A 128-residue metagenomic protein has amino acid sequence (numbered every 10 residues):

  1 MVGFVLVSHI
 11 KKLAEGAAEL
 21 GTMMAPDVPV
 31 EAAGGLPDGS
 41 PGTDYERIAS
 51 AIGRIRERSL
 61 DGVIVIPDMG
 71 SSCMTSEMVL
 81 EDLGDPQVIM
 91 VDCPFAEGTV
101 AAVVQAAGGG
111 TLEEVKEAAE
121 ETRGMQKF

Functional and structural regions predicted by a protein language model:
M1-F128: N-terminal loops that bind phosphate or other acidic moieties and the adjacent beta-alpha structural core
